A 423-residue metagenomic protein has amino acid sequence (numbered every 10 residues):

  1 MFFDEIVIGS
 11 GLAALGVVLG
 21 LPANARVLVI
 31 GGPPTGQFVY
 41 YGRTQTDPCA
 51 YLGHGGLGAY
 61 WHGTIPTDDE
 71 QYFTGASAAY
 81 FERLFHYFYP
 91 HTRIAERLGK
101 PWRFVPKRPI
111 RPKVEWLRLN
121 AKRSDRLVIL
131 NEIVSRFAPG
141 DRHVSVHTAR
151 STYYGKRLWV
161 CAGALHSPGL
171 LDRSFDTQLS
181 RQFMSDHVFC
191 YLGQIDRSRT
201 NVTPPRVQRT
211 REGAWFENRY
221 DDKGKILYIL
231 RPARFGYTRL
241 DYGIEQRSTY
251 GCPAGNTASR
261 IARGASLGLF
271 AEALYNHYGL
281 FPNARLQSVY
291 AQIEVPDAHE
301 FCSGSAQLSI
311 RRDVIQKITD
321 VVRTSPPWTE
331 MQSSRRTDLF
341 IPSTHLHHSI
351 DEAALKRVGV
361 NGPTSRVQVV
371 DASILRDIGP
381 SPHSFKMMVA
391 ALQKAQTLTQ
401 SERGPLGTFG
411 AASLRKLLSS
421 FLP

Functional and structural regions predicted by a protein language model:
E5-V29: N-terminal Rossmann-like FAD-binding beta1-loop-alpha1 element of flavoenzymes
I8-L12, G32, A162, A372: Glycine-rich Rossmann-fold phosphate-binding loop(s) that bind the pyrophosphate of adenine dinucleotide cofactors
P22-R43: Glycine-rich FAD pyrophosphate-binding loop
T35-G36, R43-D47, S145-H147, S151-F216 (+3 more regions): Glycine-rich loop(s) and the adjacent beta-strand/alpha-helix scaffold that form part
G58-K113: Rossmann-like flavin
P106-K156: Helical element adjacent to the flavin cofactor pocket in flavoenzyme catalytic cores
L130-R136, V314-I378, S384-M388: A glycine-rich dinucleotide-binding beta-alpha-beta segment and adjacent secondary-structure elements that constitute
T177-S180, L192-S309, V358-P363, A372 (+3 more regions): FAD cofactor-binding and catalytic pocket of flavoenzymes
